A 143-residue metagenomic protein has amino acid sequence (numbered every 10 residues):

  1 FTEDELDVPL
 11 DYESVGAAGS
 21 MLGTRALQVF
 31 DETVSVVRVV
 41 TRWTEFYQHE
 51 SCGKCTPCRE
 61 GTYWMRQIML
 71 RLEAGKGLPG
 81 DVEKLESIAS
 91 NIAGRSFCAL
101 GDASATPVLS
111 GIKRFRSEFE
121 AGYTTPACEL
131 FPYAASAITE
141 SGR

Functional and structural regions predicted by a protein language model:
F1-R143: Redox cofactor-anchoring modules in respiratory/redox and cofactor-processing assemblies
